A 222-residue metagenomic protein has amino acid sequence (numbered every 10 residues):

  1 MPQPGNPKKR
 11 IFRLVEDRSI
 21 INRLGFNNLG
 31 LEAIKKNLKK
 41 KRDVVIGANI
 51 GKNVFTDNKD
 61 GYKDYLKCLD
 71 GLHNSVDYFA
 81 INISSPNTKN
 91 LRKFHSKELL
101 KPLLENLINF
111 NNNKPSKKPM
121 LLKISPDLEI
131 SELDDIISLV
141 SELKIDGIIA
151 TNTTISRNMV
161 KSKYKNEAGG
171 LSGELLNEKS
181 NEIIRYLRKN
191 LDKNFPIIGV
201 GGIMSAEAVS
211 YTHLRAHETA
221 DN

Functional and structural regions predicted by a protein language model:
P4-V44: A gly/proline- and charged-residue-enriched helix-loop-helix capping module
I34, I81-N82, K123, I148 (+1 more regions): Conserved, mostly hydrophobic/aromatic
D43-G47, K114-I124, N190-G199: Short beta-strand/loop segments at the ligand-binding rim of alpha/beta enzyme cores
K52-K63, P126, I198-G199: Active-site mouth loops of central-metabolism enzymes
P86-L99, L139-K193: Glycine/Thr-rich beta-alpha phosphate-binding loop at enzyme active sites
I124-I130, P196-E207: Glycine-rich beta-to-alpha transition loops that act as phosphate-gripper elements at the mouths of alpha/beta enzyme
I130-V140, M204-Y211: Catalytic cores of alpha/beta
T212-T219: Conserved small/polar residues in nucleotide/adenosyl-binding loops
